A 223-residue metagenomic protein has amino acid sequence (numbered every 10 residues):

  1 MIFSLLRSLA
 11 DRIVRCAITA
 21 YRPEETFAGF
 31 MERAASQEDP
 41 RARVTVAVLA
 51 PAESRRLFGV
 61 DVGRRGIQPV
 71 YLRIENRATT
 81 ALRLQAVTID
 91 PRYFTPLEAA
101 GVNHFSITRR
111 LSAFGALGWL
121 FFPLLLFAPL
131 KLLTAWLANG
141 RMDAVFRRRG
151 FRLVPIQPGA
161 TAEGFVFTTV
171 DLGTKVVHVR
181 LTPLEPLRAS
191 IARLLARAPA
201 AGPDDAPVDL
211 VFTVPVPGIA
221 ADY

Functional and structural regions predicted by a protein language model:
I2-Y223: Conserved functional micro-motifs across diverse proteins
